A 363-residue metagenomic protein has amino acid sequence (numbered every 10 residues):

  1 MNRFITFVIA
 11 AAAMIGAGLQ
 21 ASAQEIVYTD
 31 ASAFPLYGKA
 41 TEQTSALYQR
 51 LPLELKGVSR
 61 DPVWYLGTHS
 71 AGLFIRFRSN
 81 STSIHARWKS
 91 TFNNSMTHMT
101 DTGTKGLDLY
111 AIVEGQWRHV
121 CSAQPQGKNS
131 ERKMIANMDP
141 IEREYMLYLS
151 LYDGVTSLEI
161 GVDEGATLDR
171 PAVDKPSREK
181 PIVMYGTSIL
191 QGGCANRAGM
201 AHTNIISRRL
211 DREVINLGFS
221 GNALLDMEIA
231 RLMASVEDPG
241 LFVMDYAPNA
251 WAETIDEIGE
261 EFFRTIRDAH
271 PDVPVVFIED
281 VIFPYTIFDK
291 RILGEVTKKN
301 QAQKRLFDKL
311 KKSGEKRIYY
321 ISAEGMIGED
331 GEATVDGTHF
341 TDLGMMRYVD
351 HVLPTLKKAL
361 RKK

Functional and structural regions predicted by a protein language model:
N2, A10, G18-P181, L360-R361: N-terminal secretory targeting modules
S95-H98, G192-M200, L293-T297: Glycine- and acidic-residue-enriched helix-capping/strand-helix junction motifs
E179-T203: Catalytic nucleophile-elbow at a beta strand-turn-alpha helix junction centered on a G-D-S/GDSL motif, marking
P181-M184, E213-L217, L241-D245, P274-I278 (+1 more regions): Structural recognition of the beta-strand scaffold that forms the well-ordered cores of secreted hydrolase catalytic
C194, I206, L224-E261, T265-A269 (+1 more regions): Oxyanion-hole/transition-state-stabilizing segment in secreted/luminal serine hydrolases and related acyltransferases
T203-N216, D308: Short helix-loop-beta junction
F283-I321: Substrate-gating cap/lid alpha-helix
V335-K363: Histidine-centered active-site loop/cap adjacent to the catalytic His in serine esterases/O-acetyl transfer systems
